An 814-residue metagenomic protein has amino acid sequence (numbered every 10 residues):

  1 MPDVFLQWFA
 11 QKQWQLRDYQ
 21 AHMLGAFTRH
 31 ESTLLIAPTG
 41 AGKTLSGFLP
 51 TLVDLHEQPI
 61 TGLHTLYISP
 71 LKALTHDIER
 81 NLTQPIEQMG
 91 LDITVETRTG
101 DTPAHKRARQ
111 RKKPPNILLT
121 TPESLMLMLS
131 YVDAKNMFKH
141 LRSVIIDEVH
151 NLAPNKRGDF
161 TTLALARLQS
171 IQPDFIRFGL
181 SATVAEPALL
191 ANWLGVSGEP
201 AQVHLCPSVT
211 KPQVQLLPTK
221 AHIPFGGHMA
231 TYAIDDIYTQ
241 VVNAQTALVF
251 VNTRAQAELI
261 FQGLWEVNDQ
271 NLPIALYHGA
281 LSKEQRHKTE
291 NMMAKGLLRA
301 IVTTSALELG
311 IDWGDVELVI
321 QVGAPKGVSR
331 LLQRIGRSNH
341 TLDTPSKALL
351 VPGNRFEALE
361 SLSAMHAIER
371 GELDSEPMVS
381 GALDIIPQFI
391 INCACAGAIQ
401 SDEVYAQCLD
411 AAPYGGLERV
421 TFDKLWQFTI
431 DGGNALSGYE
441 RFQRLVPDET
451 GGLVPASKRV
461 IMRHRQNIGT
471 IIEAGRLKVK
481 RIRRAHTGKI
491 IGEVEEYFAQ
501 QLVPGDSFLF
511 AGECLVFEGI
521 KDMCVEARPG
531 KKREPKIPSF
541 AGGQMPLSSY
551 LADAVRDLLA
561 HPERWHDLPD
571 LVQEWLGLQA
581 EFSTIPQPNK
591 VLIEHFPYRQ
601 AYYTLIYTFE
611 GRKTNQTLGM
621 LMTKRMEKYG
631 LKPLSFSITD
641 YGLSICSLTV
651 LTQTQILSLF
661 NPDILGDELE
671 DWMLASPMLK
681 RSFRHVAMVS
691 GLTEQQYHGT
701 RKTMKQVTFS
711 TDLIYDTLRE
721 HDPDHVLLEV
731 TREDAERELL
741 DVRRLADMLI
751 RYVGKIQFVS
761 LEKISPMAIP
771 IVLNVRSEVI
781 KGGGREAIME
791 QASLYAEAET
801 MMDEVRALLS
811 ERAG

Functional and structural regions predicted by a protein language model:
D3-A10, Q15-A41, S46-M126, S130-V454: Helicase motor core with emphasis on the C-terminal RecA-like subdomain
E186-L189, A221-T231, Q443-A499: A contiguous, basic/glycine-rich beta-loop/short-helix subdomain that forms a polymer-engagement track
Y405-C408, A412-R476, P538, P546-G814: Extended, highly charged accessory segments
E513-I520: Short beta-strand-centered aromatic/proline hotspots
K521-P538: Short, solvent-exposed secondary-structure boundary/capping segments
